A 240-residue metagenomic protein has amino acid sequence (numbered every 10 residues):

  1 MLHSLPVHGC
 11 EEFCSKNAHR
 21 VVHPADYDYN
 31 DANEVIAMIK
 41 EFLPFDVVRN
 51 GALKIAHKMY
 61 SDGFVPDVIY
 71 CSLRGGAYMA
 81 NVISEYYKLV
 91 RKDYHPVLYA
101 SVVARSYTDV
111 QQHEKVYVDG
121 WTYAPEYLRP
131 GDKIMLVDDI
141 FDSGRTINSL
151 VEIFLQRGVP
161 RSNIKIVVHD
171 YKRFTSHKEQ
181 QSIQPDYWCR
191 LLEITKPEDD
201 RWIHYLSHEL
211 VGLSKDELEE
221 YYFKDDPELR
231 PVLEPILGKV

Functional and structural regions predicted by a protein language model:
L5-D31, V35, E152-V240: PRPP-dependent phosphoribosyltransferase catalytic core
E34-V47: Glycine-rich phosphate-binding "P-loop"
P44-P66: A short, well-structured juxtamembrane/interface segment
D62-V65, Y127-P130, P160: Glycine-rich phosphate-binding loop signature in dinucleotide/nucleotide-binding domains
V65-L73: Short glycine-rich phosphate-binding loop at a beta-alpha junction
I69, S101, L136, I166-V168: Structural beta-sheet core signal
L89-M135, D142-E152: Short, glycine/charge-rich flexible loops or terminal/linker lids adjacent to PRPP-binding catalytic cores
